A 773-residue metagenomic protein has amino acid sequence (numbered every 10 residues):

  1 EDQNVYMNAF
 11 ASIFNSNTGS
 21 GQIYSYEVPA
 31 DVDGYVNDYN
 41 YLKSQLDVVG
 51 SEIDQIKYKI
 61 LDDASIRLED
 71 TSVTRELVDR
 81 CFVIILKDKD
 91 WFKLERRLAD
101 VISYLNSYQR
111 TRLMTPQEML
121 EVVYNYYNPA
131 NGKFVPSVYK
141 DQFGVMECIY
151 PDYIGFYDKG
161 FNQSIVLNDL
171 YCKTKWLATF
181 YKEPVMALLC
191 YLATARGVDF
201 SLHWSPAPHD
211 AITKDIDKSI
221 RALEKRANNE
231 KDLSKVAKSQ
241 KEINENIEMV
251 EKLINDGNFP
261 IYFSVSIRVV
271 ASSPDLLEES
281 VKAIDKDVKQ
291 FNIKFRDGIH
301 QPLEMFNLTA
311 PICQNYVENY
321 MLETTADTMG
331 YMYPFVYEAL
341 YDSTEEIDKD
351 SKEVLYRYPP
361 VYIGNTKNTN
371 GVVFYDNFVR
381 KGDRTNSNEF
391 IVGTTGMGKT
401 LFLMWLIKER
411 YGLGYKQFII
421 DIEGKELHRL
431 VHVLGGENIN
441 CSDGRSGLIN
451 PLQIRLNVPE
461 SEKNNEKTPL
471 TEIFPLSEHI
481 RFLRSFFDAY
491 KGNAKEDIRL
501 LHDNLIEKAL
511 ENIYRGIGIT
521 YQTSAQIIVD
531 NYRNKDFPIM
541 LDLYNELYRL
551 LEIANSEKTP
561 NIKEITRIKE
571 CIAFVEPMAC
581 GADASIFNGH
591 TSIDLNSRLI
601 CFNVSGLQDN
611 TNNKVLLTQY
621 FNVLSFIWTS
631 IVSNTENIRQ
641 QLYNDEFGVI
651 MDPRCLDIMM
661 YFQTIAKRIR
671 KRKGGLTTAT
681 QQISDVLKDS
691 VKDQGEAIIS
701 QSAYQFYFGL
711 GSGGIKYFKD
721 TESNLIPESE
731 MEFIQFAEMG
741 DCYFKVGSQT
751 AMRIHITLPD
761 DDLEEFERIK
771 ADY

Functional and structural regions predicted by a protein language model:
E1-M329, P334: Extended, folded cores of ATP/NTP-driven motor/assembly subunits in large transport and secretion machines
Q3-S20, Y24-D31, C190-T194, A207-K214 (+8 more regions): P-loop NTPase motor domains
I391: Hydrophobic anchor at the beta1->P-loop junction of P-loop NTPases
G396: Walker A (P-loop) phosphate-binding loop of P-loop NTPases
K399: Conserved lysine of the Walker
F402: Hydrophobic positions on the alpha1 helix immediately C-terminal to the Walker A/P-loop
K408-F418, L434: Post-Walker A helix-loop "phosphate-sensing" segment adjacent to the P-loop in P-loop NTPases
E437, K692-Y707: A short helix-turn-beta junction within AAA+ P-loop NTPase domains corresponding to the substrate/partner-engaging
